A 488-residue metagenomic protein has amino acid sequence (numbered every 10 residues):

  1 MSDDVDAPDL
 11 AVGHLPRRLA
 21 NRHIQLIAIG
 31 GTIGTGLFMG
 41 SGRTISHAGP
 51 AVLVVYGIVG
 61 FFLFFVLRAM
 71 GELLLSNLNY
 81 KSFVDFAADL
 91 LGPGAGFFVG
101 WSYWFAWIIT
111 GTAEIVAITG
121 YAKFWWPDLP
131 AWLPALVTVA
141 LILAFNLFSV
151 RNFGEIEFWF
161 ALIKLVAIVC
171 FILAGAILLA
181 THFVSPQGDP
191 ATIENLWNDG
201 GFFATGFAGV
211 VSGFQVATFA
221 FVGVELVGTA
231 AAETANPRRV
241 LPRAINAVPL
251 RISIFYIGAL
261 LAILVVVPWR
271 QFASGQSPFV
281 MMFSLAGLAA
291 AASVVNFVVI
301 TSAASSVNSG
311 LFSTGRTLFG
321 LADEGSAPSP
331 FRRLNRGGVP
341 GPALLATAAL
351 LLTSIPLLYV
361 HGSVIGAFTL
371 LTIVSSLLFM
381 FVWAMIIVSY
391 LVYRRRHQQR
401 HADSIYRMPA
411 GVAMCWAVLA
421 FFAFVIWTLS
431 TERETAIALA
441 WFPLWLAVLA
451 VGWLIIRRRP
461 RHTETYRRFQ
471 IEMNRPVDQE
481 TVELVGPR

Functional and structural regions predicted by a protein language model:
M1-G42, S46-A51, F64-R68, N79-Y80 (+4 more regions): Membrane-interface "cap" regions at the ends of multi-pass membrane proteins
S2-P8, V84-A88, I115-A135, A167-C170 (+5 more regions): Helix-loop-helix connectors at the membrane interface of multi-pass transporters/channels
D3-L15, V52-L53, P127-P130, L162-F297: Helix-loop-helix junctions that connect adjacent transmembrane segments in multi-pass membrane transporters
P16, M39-P134, T138, V248-I257 (+1 more regions): Extracellular loop-to-transmembrane helix junctions
D85-A88, G92, F124, W197-G200 (+3 more regions): TM-loop-TM module centered on a large, flexible mid-protein loop between adjacent transmembrane helices in multi-pass
T119, L133-A191, I245-P249, S376-M385 (+2 more regions): Membrane-interface loop-to-helix entry segments
W159-F160, F331-G341, M380-E432: C-terminal membrane-solvent junction of multi-pass transporters and transport-like membrane proteins
L179, T369, V374-V382, M408-R488: A generic transmembrane alpha-helix motif of multi-pass inner-membrane proteins
